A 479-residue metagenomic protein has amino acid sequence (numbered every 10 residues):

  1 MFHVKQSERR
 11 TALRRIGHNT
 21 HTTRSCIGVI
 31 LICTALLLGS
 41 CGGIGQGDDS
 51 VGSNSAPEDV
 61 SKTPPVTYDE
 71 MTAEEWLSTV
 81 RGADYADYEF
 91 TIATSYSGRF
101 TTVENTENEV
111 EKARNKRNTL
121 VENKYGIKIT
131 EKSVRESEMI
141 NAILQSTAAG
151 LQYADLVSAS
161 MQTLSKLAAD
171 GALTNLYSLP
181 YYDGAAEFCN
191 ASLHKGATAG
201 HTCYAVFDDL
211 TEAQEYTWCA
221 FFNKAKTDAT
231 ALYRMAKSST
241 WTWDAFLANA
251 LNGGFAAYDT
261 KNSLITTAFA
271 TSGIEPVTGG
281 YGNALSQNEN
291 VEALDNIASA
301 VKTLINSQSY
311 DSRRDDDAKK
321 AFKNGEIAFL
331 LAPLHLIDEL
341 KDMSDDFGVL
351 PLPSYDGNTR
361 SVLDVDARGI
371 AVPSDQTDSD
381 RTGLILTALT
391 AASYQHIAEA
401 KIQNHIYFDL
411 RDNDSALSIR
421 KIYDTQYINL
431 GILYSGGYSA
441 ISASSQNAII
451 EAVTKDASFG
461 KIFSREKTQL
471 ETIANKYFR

Functional and structural regions predicted by a protein language model:
F2-K5, R9-G17, C26-S165, A169-D170 (+2 more regions): Conserved N-terminal structural module of periplasmic/extracytoplasmic solute-binding proteins
A93, L151-V157, A199-Q214, W218-A220 (+1 more regions): Extracytoplasmic/periplasmic solute-binding protein
L144-A148, Q152-D155, A159-Q162, T174-Y177 (+3 more regions): A structural signal for short loop-to-beta-strand junctions that line the ligand-binding cleft of periplasmic/secreted
A154-S158, A328-P333, G348: Paired acidic/hydrophobic, glycine-rich loop segments that form the ligand-binding mouth/hinge of periplasmic-binding
P180-F188, S238, E275-N296, Y355-S361: Short, solvent-exposed loop/beta-turn-alpha elements that line the ligand-binding surface or hinge of extracytoplasmic
A248-L251, Y281-R314: Glycine-centered hinge/linker elements that transmit conformational signals in sensory and ligand-binding systems
K341-I406: Extracytoplasmic/periplasmic substrate-recognition and gating elements
S379, S393-R479: Conserved C-terminal helix/tail region of periplasmic/extracytoplasmic solute-binding proteins
